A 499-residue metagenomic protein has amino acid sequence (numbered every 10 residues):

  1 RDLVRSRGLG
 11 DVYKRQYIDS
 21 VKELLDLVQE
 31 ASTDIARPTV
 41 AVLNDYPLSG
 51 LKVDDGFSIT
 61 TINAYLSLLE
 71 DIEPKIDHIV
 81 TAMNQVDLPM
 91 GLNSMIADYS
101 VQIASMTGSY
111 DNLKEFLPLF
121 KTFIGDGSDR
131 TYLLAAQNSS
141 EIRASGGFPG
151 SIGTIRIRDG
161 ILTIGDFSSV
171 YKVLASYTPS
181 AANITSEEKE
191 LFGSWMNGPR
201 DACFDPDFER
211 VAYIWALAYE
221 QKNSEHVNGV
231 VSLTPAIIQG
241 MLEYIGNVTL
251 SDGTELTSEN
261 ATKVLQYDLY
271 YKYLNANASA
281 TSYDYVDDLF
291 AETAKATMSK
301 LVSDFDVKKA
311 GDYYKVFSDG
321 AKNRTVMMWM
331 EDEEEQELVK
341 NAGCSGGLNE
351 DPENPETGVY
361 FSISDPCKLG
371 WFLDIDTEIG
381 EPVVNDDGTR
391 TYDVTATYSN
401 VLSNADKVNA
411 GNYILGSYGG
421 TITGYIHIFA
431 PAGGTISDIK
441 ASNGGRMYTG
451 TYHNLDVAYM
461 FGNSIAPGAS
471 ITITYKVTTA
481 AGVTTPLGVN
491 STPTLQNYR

Functional and structural regions predicted by a protein language model:
D2-Y13: Single conserved hydrophobic/aromatic residue that forms the stacking wall/gate of nucleotide- or nucleobase-binding
Y17, L24, T61, Y65-L68 (+10 more regions): Stable alpha-helical elements in mature extracytoplasmic
I18-N93: Non-cytosolic head/periplasmic domains of membrane-anchored proteins
T33, P74-D77, T81-N84, G108-D111 (+4 more regions): Sec-exported extracytoplasmic/periplasmic mature domains
Y46-S49, V53, K121-A136, E141-G147 (+5 more regions): Lumenal/extracellular ectodomains and adaptor appendage modules of the eukaryotic vesicle/secretory system
E70-A136, E141-A144: Long amphipathic alpha-helical scaffold segments
I152-I155: Short beta-strand scaffold segments in enzyme catalytic cores
V230: Expand to "…catalyze enediolate/carbanion chemistry for C-C bond making/breaking, isomerization, decarboxylation
